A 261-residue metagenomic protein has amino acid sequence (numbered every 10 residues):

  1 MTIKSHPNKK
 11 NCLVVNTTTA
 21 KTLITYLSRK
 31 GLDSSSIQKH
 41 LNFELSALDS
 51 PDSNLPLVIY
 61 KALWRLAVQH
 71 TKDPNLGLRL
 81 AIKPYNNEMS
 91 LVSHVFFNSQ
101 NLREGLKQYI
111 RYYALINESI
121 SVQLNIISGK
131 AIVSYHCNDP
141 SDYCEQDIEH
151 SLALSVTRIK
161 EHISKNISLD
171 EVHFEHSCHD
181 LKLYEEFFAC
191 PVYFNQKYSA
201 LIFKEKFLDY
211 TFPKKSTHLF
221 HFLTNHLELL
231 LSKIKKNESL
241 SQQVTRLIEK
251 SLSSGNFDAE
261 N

Functional and structural regions predicted by a protein language model:
M1-G129: N-terminal low-complexity or simple alpha-helical regulatory segments that function as activation/interaction modules
T2-T19, S119-V122, C137-P140, C144 (+2 more regions): Surface-exposed, interaction-prone regions with an acidic/low-complexity signature
N16, I82, L102, I148 (+2 more regions): Generic alpha-helical segment signature
T22, A62, L66, E104 (+5 more regions): Long, highly charged amphipathic alpha-helices
L27, Q38, I159-K160, E185 (+1 more regions): Hydrophobic alpha-helix position signal
S34, P56, N98, Y143-C144 (+2 more regions): Residue-level recognition of alpha-helical structural elements
P56, N87-F207: N-terminal regulatory/effector-sensing and dimerization cores that precede helix-turn-helix DNA-binding domains
E186-N261: Extended mid-to-C-terminal alpha-helical interaction segments
